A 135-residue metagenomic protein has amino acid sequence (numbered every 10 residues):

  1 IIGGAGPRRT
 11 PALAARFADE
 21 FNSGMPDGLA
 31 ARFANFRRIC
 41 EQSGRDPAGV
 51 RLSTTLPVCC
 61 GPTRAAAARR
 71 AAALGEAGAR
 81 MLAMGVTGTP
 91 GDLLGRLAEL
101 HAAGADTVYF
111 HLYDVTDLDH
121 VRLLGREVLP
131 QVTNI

Functional and structural regions predicted by a protein language model:
I1-I135: Active-site-adjacent structural elements that line small-molecule/cofactor binding pockets in enzymes
